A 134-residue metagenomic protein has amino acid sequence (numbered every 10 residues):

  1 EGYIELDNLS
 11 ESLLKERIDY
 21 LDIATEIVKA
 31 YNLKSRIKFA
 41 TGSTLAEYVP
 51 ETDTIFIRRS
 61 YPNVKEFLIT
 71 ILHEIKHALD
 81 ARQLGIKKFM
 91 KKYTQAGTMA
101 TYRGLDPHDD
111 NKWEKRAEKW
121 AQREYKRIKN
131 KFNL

Functional and structural regions predicted by a protein language model:
E1, L6-E11, K15-E16: Proteolytic processing junctions in secreted/extracellular precursors, especially proprotein convertase/trypsin-like
L13-K34: Zn2+-dependent metallopeptidase catalytic core
Y20-I23, F67, I71, W113 (+1 more regions): Stable alpha-helical elements in mature extracytoplasmic
K29-K65: Catalytic zinc-binding patch centered on the HExxH motif and its immediate surroundings that defines zinc-dependent
K65-I69, A81-K115: Post-HEXXH active-site segment of zinc metalloproteases
L72-K76, D80: Short active-site segment of divalent metal-dependent hydrolases/proteases that encodes the spacing between
E118: Short, conserved alpha-helix that lines the donor NDP-sugar binding/gating region of sugar-transfer enzymes
A121-L134: Short helix/loop segments within enzyme catalytic domains that coordinate or immediately flank catalytic cofactors
